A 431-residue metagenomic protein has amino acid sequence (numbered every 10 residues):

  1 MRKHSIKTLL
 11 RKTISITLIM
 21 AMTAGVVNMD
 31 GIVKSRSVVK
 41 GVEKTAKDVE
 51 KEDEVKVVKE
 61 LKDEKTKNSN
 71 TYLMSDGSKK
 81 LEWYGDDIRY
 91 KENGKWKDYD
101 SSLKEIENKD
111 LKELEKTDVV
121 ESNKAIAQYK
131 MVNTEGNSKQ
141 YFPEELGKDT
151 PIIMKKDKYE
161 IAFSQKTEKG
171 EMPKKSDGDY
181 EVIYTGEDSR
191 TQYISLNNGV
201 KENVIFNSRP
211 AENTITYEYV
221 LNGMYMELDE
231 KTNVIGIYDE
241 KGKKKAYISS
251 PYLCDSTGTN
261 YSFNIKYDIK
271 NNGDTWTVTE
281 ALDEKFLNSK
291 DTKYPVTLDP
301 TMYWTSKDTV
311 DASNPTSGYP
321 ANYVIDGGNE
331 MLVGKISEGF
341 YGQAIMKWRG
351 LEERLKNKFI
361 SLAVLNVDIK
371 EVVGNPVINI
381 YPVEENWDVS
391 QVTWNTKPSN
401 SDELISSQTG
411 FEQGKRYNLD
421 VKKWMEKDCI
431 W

Functional and structural regions predicted by a protein language model:
M1-T8: N-terminal secretory signal peptides that target proteins for export/translocation
L9-D30: Sec-dependent N-terminal signal peptides of Gram-positive bacterial secreted proteins and lipoproteins
T23-K44: Sec-dependent signal peptide cleavage junction
V38, V42-T305, E338, V389: Residues that cap or anchor secondary-structure elements
R209-T214, F340-Q343, R354-V364: Extended extracellular/luminal ectodomain segments enriched in beta-structured repeat modules
T216-V220, W348, K358-V372: A short beta-strand element within beta-rich, extracytoplasmic domains of secreted/secretory-pathway proteins
T297-E353, P382-D388: Flexible, small-residue-rich N-terminal segments that precede or flank a structured functional core
I369-I430: Beta-strand-rich interaction/scaffold domains
